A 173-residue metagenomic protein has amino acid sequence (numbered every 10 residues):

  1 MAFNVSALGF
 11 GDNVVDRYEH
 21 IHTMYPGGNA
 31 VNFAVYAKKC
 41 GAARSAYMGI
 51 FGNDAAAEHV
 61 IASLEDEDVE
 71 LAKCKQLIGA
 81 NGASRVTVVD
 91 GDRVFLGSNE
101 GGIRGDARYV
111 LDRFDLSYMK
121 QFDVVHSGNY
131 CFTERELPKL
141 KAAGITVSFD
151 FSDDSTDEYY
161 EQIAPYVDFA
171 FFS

Functional and structural regions predicted by a protein language model:
M1-H22: Positively charged, low-complexity intrinsically disordered leader regions
N4-V5, Q121-F122, V167: Local beta-strand N-terminus motif with an aromatic residue
S6, A43-A46, E70, I145-T146 (+1 more regions): Residues at the starts of beta-strands that form the adenosine-phosphate
V15-H20, A42-D123: Conserved N-terminal subdomain of the carbohydrate kinase-like
I21-N29: A short, glycine/small-residue-rich beta-strand->loop->alpha-helix junction that serves as a flexible
G28-V31, E100-G102, F151-T156: Short, acidic/turn-prone active-site loops that include or flank metal/cofactor- and phosphate-binding residues
A30-K39: Histidine-anchored nucleotide/phosphate-binding helix
V124-S173: Conserved beta-alpha-beta core of the PfkB/ribokinase-like small-molecule kinase fold
